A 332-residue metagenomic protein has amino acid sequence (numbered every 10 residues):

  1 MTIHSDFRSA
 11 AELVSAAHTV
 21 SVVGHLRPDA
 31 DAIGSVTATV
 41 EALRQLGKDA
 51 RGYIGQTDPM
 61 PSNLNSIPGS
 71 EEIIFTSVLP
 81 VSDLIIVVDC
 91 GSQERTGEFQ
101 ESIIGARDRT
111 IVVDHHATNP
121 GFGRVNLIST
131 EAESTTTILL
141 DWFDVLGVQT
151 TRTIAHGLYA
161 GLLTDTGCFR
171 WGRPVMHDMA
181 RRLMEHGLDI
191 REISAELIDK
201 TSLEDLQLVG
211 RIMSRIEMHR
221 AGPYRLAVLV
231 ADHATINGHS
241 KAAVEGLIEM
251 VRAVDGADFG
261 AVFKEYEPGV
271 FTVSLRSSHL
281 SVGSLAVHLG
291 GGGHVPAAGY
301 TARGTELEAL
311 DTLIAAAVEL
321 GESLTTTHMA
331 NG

Functional and structural regions predicted by a protein language model:
T2-L26, G34-S62, V81-S82, Y159 (+1 more regions): Hydrophobic helix-and-loop "lid/oligomerization" segment in the mid-to-C-terminal part of catalytic domains
I3-S5, S66-I73, Q93-E94: Short gly/ser/thr-rich secondary-structure transition/capping motifs
A32-I33, R95-F99, F122, T272: Short glycine-/acidic-enriched loop or helix-start segments at secondary-structure transitions that form or flank
E71-V81: Short acidic low-complexity segments
S82-D83, G123: Local beta-strand N-terminus motif with an aromatic residue
E101-D108: Short, conserved loop/helix-junction motifs that constitute active-site signature segments in enzyme catalytic cores
V113-R181: Short alpha-helices
